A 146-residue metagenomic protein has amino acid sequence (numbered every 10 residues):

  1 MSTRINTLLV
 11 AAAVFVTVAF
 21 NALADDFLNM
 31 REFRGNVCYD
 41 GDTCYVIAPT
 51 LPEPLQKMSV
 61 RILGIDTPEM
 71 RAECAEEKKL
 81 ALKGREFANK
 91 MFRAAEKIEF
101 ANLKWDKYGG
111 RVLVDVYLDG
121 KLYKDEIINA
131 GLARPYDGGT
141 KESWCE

Functional and structural regions predicted by a protein language model:
S2, N6-T7, F20-E146: Small beta-barrel nucleic-acid-binding modules, primarily SNase/OB-fold domains and secondarily Tudor-like barrels
V10-A19: Bacterial N-terminal signal peptides
